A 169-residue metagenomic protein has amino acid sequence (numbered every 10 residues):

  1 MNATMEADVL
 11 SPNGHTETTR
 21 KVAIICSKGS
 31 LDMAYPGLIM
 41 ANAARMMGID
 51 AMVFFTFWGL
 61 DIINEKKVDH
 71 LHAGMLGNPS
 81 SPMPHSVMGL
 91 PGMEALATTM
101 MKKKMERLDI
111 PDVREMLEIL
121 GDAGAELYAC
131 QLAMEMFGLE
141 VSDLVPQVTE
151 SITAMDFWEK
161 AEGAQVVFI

Functional and structural regions predicted by a protein language model:
N2-H15: Positively charged, low-complexity intrinsically disordered leader regions
A23-A34, I63, K104-R107: Short, glycine-rich nucleotide/cofactor-binding loops
Y35-G48, V53: Histidine-anchored nucleotide/phosphate-binding helix
A51-F57, Y128-Q131: Short internal beta-strands
I63-A73: Glycine-rich loop at the start of a catalytic domain that most often binds anionic cofactors/ligands
L71-M105, D109-D112: A glycine-rich helix N-cap at a beta->alpha junction
L96-S151, M155, E159: A charged, amphipathic interaction segment
V166-I169: Short hydrophobic/aromatic patches at helix-to-coil boundaries
